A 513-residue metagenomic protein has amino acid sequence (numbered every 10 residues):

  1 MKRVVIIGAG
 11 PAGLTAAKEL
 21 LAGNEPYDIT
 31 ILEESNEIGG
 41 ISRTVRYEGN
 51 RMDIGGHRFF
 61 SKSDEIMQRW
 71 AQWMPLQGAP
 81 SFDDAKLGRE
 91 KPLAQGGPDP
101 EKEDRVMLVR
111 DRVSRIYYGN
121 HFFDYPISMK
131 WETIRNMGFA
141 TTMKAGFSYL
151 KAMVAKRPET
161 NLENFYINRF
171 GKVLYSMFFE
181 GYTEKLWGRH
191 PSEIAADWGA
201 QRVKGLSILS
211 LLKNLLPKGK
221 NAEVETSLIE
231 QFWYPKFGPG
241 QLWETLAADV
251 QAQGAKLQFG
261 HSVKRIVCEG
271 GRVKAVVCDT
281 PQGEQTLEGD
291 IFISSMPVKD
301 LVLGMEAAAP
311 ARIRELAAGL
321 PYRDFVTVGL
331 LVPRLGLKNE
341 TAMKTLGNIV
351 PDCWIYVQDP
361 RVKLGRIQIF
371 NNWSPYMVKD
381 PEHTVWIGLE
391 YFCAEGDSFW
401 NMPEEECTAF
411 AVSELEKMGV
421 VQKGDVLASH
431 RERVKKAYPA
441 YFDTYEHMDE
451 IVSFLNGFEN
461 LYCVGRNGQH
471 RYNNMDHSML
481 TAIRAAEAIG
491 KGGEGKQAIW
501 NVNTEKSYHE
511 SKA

Functional and structural regions predicted by a protein language model:
K2-I31: N-terminal Rossmann-like FAD-binding beta1-loop-alpha1 element of flavoenzymes
A12, E37, K299: Conserved Rossmann-like nucleotide-cofactor binding loop
L21-Y47: Glycine-rich FAD pyrophosphate-binding loop
G23, P235, F259-N401, E405 (+2 more regions): Mid-domain catalytic core of redox enzymes that form a hydrophobic substrate pocket/lid adjacent to a catalytic redox
E48-A152: Dinucleotide-binding Rossmann-like beta1-alpha1 core, especially the glycine-rich loop that anchors the ADP
R110, F259-H261, G465: Short loop/edge segments at beta-strand edges and connector loops that shape dinucleotide/nucleotide cofactor-binding
W131-T133, M137-I266, E288, S295: Active-site/ligand-binding neighborhood in enzyme catalytic cores
E432-K435, F442-A513: C-terminal lid/capping helical subdomain adjacent to the catalytic/cofactor pocket in oxidative enzymes
